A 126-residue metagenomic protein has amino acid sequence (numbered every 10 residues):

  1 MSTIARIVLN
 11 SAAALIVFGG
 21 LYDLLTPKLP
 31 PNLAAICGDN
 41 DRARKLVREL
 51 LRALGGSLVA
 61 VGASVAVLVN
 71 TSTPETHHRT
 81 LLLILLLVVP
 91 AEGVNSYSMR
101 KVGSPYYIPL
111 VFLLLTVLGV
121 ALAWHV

Functional and structural regions predicted by a protein language model:
M1-N10, P27-N32, L50-A63: Hydrophobic alpha-helical transmembrane segments
S2-N10, R44-L51, E75-L81, V102-Y106: Membrane-water interface of alpha-helical transmembrane segments
R6-I16, G55, L81, L85-V88 (+1 more regions): Residues within membrane-spanning alpha-helices of integral membrane proteins, especially the hydrophobic core/packing
L15-L50: Hydrophobic transmembrane helix segments
D23, T116-V126: Membrane-water interface at the C-terminal end of transmembrane alpha helices
A43-N70, L86-L87: Core segments of alpha-helical transmembrane spans in multipass integral membrane proteins
R79-S96, L110-G119: Hydrophobic alpha-helical membrane segments
A91-P109, W124-V126: Membrane-helix boundary connector in multi-pass membrane proteins
